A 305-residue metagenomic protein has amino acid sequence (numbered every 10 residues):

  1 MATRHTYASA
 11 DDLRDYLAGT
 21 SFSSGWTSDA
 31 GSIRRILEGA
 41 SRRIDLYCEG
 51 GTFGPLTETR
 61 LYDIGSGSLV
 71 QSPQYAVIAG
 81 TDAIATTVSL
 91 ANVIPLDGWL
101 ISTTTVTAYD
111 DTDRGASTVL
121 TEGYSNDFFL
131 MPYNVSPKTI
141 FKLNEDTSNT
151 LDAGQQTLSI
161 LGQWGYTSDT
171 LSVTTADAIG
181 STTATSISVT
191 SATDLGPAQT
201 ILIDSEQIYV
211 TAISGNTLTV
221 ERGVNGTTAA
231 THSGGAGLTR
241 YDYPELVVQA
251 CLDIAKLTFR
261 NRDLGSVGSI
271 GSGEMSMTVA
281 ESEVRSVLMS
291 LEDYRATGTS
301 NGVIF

Functional and structural regions predicted by a protein language model:
M1-F305: Divalent metal-cofactor coordination and adjacent catalytic microenvironments
